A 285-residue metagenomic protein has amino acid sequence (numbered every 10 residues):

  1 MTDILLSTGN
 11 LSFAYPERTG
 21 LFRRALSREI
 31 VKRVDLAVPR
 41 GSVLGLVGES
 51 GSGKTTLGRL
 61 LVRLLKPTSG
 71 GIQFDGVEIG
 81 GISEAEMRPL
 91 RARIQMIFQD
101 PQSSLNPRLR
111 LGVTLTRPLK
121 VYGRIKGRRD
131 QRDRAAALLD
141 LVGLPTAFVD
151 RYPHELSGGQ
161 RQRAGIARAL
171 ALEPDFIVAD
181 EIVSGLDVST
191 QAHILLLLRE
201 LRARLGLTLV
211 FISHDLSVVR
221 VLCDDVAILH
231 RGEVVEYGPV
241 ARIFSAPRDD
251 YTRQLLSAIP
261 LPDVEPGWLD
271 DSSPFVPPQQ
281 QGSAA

Functional and structural regions predicted by a protein language model:
D3-I4, E17-F22, S27, P239-A285: Short catalytic/signature loops enriched in Gly
L21-A25, I79-Q95, V113, V121 (+2 more regions): ABC ATPase NBD coupling module
G70-I79: Conserved ABC transporter NBD signature motif
E78, R129-A147, L256-S257: Conserved ABC ATPase "signature" region
Y152-L156, Q160: Conserved ABC ATPase signature
E173: Conserved catalytic motifs of ABC-family nucleotide-binding domains
V234-G238: ABC ATPase "signature
